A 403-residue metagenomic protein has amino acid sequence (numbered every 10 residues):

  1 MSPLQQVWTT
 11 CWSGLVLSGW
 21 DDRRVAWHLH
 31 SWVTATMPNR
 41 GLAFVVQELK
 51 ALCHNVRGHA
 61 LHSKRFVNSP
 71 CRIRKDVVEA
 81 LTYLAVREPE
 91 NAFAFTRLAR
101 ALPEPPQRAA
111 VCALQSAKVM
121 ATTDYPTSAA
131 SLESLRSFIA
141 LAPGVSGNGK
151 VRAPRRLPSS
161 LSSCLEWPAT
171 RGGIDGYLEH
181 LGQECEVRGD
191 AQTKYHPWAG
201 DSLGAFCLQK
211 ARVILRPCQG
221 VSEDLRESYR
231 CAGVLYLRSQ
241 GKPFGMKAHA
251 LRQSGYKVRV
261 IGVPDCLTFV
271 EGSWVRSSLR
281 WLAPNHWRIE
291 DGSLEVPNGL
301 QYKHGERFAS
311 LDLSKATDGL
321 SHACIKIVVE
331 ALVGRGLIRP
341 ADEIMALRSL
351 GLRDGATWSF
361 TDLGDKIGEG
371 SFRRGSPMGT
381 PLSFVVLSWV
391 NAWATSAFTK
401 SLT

Functional and structural regions predicted by a protein language model:
M1-G255: Non-catalytic, polymerase-adjacent accessory regions of viral genome-replication enzymes
W8-W12, L29-A35, A92-L98, A113-S116 (+4 more regions): Short, Φ-rich (hydrophobic/aromatic) sequence segments
T9-G14, S31, Y83, S277 (+1 more regions): Short, hydrophobic/amphipathic alpha-helical patches that form generic packing surfaces within helical domains
F138, H180, E184, S278 (+2 more regions): Residues that form generic nucleotide/phosphate-binding pockets
G220-E227, L282-E290, L337-D342: Short secondary-structure capping/junction motifs at helix and strand boundaries
Y229-Y256, N298-L300, E343-G368: Reverse-transcriptase-like RNA-dependent polymerase core
Q253-K315, S396, T403: Active-site-proximal segment of RNA-dependent polymerases
Y302-T403: Conserved polymerase palm-domain catalytic core
